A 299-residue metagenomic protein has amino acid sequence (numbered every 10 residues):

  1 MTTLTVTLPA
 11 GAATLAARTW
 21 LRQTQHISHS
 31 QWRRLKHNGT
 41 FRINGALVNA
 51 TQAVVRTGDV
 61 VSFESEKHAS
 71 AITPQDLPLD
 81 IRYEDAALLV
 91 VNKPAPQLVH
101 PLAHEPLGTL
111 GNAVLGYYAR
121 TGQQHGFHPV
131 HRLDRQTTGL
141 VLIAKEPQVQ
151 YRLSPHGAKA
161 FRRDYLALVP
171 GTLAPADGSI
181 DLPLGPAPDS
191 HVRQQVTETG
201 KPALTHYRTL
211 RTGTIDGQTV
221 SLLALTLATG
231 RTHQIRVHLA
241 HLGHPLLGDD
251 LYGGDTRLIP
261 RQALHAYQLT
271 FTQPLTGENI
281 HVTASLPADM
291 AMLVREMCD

Functional and structural regions predicted by a protein language model:
M1-S179, P183-P188, D289-M292: RNA pseudouridine synthases
A46, A53, A86, H244 (+3 more regions): Well-ordered beta-strand scaffold positions
A50-V54, A224, R261: Short, surface-exposed secondary-structure edge patches
F63-S65, P188-H191, D249-D255: Short Pro/Gly-enriched beta-strand edge/turn motifs at strand-loop
I81, V169, H206-T209, L246: Conserved hydrophobic positions within beta-strands
L107, L166-P170, H241-T256: Flexible glycine-rich active-site/ligand-binding loops centered on an Asp-His dyad
Q123-S154, D181-L242, A266-D299: The conserved catalytic core of RNA pseudouridine synthases
L246-L275: RNA substrate-recognition surfaces in RNA-acting enzymes
